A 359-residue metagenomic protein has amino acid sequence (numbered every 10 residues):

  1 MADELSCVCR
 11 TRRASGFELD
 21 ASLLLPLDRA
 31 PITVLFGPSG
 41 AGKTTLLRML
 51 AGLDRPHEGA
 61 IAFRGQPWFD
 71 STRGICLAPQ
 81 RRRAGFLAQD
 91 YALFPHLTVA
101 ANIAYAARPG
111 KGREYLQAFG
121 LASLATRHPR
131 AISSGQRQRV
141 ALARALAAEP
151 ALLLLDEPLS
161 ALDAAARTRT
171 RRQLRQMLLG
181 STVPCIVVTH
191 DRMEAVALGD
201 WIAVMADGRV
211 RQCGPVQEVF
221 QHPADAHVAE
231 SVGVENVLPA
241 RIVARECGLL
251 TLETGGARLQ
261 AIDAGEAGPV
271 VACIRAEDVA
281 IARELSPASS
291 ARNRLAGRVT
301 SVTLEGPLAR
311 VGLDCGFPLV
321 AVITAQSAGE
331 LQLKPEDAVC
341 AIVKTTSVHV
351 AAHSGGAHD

Functional and structural regions predicted by a protein language model:
A2-R29, T72-C76, E305-L308: A short, flexible loop at the N-terminus of ABC-type nucleotide-binding domains that lies
F36-P38: The feature captures the beta-strand-to-loop junction immediately N-terminal to the Walker
T44-L47, V140: ABC ATPase nucleotide-binding domain helices that frame the ATP-binding cleft
A51: Helix-to-loop junction immediately C-terminal to a conserved catalytic motif
G59-D70: Conserved ABC transporter NBD signature motif
W68-F86, V219, P223: ABC ATPase NBD coupling module
R83, T98-H227: ABC ATPase nucleotide-binding domains
Q221, G256-R310, V322-D359: Glycine/charge-rich catalytic "coupling/switch" loops of P-loop NTPases
